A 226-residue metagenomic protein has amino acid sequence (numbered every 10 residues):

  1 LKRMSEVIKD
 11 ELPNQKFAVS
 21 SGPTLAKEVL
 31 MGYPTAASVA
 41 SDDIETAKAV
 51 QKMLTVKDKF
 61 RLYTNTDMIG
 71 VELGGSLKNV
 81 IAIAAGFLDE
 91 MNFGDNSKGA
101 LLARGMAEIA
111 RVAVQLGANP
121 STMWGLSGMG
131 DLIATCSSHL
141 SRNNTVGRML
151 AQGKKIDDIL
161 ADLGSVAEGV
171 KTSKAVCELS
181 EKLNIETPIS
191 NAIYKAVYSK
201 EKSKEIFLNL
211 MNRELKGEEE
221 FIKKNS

Functional and structural regions predicted by a protein language model:
L1-Y33, V50-K52: Rossmann-like NAD(P)(H) cofactor-binding subdomain of soluble oxidoreductases
P23-M31, V56-I81, N119-M129: Conserved Rossmann-fold dehydrogenase catalytic segment
L30-K48, F87-A100: Short beta-strand and adjoining strand-loop segment in the mid-core of the Rossmann-like NAD(P)-dependent dehydrogenase
E45, A49-Q51, V71-E72: Small-residue (G/A/S/T)-rich helix-start motifs and N-terminal tracts that mark the onset
K52-L54, Y63-T64, L73, L77 (+2 more regions): Catalytic, metal-anchored helix/loop core of enzyme active sites in primary metabolism
K78, A85-D89, V114-W124, G128-S226: NAD(P)-dependent Rossmann-like dehydrogenase/reductase catalytic/cofactor-binding core
N96-G105, S165: Active-site pocket-shaping loop/turn-to-helix segments
G105-G117: Alpha-helical phosphate/pyrophosphate-handling elements in metalloenzyme active cores
